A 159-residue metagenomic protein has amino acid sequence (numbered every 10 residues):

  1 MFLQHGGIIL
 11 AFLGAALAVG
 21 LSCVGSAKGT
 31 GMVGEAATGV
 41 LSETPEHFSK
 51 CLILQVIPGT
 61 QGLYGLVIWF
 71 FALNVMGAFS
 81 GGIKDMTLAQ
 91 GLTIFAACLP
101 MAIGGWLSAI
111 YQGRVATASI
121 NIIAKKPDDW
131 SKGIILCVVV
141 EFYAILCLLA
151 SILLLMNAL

Functional and structural regions predicted by a protein language model:
M1-L159: Hydrophobic, small-residue-rich transmembrane alpha-helices and their short perimembrane loops in multi-pass membrane
